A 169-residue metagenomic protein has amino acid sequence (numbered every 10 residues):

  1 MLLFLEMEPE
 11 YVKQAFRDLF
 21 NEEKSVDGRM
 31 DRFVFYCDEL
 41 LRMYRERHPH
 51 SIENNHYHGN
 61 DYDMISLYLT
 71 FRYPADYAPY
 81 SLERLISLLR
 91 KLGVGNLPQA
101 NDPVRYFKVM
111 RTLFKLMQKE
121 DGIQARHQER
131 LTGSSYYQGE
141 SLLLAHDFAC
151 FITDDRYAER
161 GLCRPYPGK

Functional and structural regions predicted by a protein language model:
M1-H58, P74-K169: An N-terminal alpha-helical hairpin/helix-loop-helix interaction module that forms a charged, gly/pro-flexible surface
I65-L69: Cytochrome P450 catalytic-core helices
